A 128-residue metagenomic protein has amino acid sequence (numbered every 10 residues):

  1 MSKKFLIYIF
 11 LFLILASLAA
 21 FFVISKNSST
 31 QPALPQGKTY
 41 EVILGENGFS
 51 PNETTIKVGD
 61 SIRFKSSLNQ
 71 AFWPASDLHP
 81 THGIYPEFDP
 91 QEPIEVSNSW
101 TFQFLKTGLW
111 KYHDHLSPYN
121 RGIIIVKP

Functional and structural regions predicted by a protein language model:
S2-P128: Extracytoplasmic copper-binding redox domains, predominantly the cupredoxin/blue-copper superfamily
